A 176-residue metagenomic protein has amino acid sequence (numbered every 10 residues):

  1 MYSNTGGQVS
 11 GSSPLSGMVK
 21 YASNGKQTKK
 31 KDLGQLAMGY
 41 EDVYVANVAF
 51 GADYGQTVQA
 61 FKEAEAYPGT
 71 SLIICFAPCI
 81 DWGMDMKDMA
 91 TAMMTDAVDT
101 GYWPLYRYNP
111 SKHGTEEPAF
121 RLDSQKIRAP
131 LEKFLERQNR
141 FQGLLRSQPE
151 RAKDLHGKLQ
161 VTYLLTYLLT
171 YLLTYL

Functional and structural regions predicted by a protein language model:
M1-I127, L131: Glycine-rich ThDP/TPP pyrophosphate-binding loop and its adjacent helix/strand module within ThDP-dependent enzymes
Y44, Y67-S71, R151-A152, L159-T166: Short secondary-structure junctions and interdomain/linker hinges
L131-Y163: Amphipathic alpha-helical packing elements
Y163-Y175: Arg/Gly-rich low-complexity intrinsically disordered repeat tracts
